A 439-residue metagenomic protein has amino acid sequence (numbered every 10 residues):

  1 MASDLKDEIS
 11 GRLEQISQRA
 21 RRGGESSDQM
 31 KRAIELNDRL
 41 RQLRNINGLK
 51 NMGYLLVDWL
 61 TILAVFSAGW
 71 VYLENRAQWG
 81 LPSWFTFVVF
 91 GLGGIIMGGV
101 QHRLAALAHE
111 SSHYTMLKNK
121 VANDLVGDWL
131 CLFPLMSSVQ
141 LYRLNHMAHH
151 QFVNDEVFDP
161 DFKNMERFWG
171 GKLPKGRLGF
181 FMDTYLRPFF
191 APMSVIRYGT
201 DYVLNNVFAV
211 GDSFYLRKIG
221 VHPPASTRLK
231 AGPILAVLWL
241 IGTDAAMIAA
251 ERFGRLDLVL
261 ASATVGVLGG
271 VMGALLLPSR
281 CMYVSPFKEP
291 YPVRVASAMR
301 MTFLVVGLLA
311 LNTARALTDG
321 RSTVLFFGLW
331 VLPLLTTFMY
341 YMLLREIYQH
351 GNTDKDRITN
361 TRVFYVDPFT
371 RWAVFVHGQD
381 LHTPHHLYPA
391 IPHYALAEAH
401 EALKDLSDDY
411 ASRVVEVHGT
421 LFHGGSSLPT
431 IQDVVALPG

Functional and structural regions predicted by a protein language model:
M1-I96, M136-F326, Y394-G439: Non-catalytic, topology-defining segments of multipass membrane proteins
L63-A64, L73-L107, W129-V139, L332-M339 (+1 more regions): Membrane-embedded alpha-helical segments that form the functional core of polytopic membrane enzymes, especially those
V65, S112, M116-L117, R357 (+1 more regions): Active-site-flanking alpha-helical
L104-H113, Y142-N154, R345-N352, F375-I391: Histidine-centered catalytic micro-motifs
L107-V126, N154-N164: Aspartate-rich (DDxxD/NDxxD/DxxxD) Mg2+/diphosphate-binding motifs and their adjoining helix-loop segments
G127-L132, F168, P223-A225, A298-G307 (+1 more regions): Cytosolic juxtamembrane regulatory segments of multi-pass membrane proteins
T323-L335: Interfacial segments of alpha-helical transmembrane regions
M342, Q349-F369: Flexible internal linker/loop segments at domain or repeat junctions
